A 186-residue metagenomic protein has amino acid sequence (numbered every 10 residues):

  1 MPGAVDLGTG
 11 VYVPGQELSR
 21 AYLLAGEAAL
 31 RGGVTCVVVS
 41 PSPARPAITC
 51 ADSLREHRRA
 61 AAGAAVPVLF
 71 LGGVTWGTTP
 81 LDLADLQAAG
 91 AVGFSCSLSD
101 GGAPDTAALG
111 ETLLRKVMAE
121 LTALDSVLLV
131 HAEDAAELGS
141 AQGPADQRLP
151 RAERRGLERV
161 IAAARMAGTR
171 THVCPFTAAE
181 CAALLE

Functional and structural regions predicted by a protein language model:
M1-G63: Metal-associated gating/positioning segment near the N- to mid-region
G3-T9, V37-V39, V68-G72, V92-C96 (+2 more regions): Hydrophobic faces of well-ordered beta-strands that scaffold small-molecule active sites in alpha/beta enzyme cores
G8-V13, L69, S99-A103, G168: Short, basic, glycine/proline-bearing loop/turn elements
V11, S42-P46, G72-G77, D100: Acidic, glycine-rich active-site loops and adjacent beta-strand->loop/helix elements that engage anionic groups
L18-G26, W76-L86: Short, acidic/polar
G33-V38, A64-V68, I161-T171: Short, surface-exposed connector motifs at secondary-structure boundaries
R58-V74: A glycine-rich helix N-cap at a beta->alpha junction
L81-E186: Histidine/acidic residue-rich metal-binding segments in metalloenzymes
